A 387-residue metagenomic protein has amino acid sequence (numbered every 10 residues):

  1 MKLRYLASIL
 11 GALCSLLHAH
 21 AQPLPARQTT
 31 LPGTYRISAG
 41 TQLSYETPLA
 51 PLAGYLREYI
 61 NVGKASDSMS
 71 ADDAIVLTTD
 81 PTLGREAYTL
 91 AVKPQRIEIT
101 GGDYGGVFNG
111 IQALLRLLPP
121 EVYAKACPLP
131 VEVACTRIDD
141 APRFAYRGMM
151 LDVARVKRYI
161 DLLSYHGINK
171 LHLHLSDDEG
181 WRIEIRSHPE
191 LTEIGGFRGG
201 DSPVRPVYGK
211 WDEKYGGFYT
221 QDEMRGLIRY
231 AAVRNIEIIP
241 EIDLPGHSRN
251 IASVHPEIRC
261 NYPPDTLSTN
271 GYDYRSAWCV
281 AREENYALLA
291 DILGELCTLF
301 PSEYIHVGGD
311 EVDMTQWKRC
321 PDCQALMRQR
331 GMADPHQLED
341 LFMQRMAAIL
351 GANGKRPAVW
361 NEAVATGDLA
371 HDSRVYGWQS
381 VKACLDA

Functional and structural regions predicted by a protein language model:
M1-I9: Bacterial N-terminal signal peptides that target proteins for export
I9-R147, G351, R356-A365: Acidic, contiguous N-terminal accessory segments
E46, G101-G102, D152-V153, E241-D243 (+3 more regions): Active-site-proximal beta-strand/loop segments in catalytic clefts of secreted hydrolases
E46, K214-G217, H336, S373-R374: A generic secondary-structure micro-motif detector that highlights 1-2 residue hydrophobic/ambivalent hotspots embedded
T47, L175-D177, E311: A mature extracytoplasmic/lumenal domain signature
P48-L52, R155, E223, F342 (+1 more regions): Residue-level preference for nonpolar/small residues embedded in alpha-helices
L83-R85, V92-A287, D291-Y304, R345 (+1 more regions): Feature activates predominantly on carbohydrate-active enzymes
I251-E257, T266-T269, D273-S373, W378-V381 (+1 more regions): Active-site neighborhood of glycoside hydrolase catalytic domains
